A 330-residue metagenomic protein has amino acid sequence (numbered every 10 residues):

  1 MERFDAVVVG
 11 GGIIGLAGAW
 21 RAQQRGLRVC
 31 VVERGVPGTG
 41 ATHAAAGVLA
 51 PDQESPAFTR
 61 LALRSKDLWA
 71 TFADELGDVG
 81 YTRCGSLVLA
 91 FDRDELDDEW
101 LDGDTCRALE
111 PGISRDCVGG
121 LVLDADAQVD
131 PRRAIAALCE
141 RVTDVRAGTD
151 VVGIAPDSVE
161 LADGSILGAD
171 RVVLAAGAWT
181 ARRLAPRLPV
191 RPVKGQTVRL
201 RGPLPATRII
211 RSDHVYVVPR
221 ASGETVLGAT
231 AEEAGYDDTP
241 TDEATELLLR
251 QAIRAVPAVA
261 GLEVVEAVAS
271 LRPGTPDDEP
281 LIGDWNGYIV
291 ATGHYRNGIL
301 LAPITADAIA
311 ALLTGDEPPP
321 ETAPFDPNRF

Functional and structural regions predicted by a protein language model:
M1-I14, C30: Beta1/beta-strand and adjacent pyrophosphate-binding region of the FAD-binding site in flavoprotein oxidoreductases
V7-V9, V32, V159, L167-W179 (+1 more regions): Short hydrophobic core segments
Q23-A44: Glycine-rich FAD pyrophosphate-binding loop
A46-G119, Q251-I253: Dinucleotide-binding Rossmann-like beta1-alpha1 core, especially the glycine-rich loop that anchors the ADP
G47-L49, V79-T82, L174, A178-G287: Active-site substrate-recognition segment that forms the wall of the catalytic cavity or substrate channel
P56-L63, L89-R93, G120-E140, T239-E243: Short beta-strand to alpha-helix junction loop
L121-D163, L167-R171, A175: Helical element adjacent to the flavin cofactor pocket in flavoenzyme catalytic cores
A260-F330: C-terminal catalytic lobe of FAD-dependent flavoproteins
